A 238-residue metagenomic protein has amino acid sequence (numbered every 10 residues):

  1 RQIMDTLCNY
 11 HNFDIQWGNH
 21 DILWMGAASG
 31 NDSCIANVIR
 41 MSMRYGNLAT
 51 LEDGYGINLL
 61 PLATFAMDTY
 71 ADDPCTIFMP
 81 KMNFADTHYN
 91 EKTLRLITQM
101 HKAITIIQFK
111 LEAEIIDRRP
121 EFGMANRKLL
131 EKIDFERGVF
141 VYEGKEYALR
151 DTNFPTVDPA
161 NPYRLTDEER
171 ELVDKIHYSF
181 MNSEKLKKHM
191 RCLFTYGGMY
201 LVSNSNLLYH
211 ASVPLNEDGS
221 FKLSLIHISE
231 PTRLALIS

Functional and structural regions predicted by a protein language model:
R1-R233, S238: Feature recognizes metal-dependent phosphohydrolase scaffolds
